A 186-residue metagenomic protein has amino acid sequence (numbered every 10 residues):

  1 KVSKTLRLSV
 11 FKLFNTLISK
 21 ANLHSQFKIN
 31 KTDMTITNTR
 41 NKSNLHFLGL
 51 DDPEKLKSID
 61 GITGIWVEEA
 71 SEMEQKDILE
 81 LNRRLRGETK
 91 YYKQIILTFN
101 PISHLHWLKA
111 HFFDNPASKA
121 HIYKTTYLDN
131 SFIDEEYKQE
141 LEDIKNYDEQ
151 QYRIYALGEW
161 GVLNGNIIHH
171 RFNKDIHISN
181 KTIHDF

Functional and structural regions predicted by a protein language model:
V2-T63, W160: Inter-Walker segment of RecA-like/P-loop motor cores
I36-T39, F112-S118, D175-N180: Short, conserved catalytic or adaptor-binding loops enriched in Gly and charged residues
L50-E54, R83, K174-N180: A generic local structural motif
E68-A70: Walker B catalytic acidic pair
E72-I144: ASCE P-loop NTPase helicase motor core
N130-F186: ATPase catalytic-site recognition across NTP-hydrolyzing enzymes
